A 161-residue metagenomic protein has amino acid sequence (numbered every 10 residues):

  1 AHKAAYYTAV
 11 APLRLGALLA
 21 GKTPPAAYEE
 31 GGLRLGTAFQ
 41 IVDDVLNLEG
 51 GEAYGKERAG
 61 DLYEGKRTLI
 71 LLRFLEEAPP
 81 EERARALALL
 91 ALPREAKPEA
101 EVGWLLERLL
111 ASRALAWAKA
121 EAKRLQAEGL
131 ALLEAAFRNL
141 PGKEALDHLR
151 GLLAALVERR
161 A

Functional and structural regions predicted by a protein language model:
A1-A161: All-alpha prenyltransferase/terpene-synthase fold signal
